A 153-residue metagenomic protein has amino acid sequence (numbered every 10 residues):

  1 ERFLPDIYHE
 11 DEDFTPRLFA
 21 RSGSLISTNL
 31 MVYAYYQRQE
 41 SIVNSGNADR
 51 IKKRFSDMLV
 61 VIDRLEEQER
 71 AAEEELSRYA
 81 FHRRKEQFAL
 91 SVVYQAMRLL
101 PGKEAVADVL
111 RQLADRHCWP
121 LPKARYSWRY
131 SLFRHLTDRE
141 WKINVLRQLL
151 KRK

Functional and structural regions predicted by a protein language model:
E1-A48: Conserved nucleotide-sugar donor-binding catalytic segment
D6-E10, K53, S77: Conserved aromatic-histidine-acidic binding/catalytic patches
F19-S22, T28, I42-N44, F55-I62 (+3 more regions): Gram-positive cell-envelope targeting signals
M31-Q39, S45-E73, Q95, L100-W119: Catalytic core of nucleotide-sugar-dependent glycosyltransferases
S77-R83, A107: Short, charged, amphipathic alpha-helical segments
H82-Y94: Amphipathic alpha-helical repeat scaffolds of TPR domains
M97-K153: Membrane-interface aromatic/basic loop that binds lipid-linked glycans or pyrophosphate carriers, typified by
